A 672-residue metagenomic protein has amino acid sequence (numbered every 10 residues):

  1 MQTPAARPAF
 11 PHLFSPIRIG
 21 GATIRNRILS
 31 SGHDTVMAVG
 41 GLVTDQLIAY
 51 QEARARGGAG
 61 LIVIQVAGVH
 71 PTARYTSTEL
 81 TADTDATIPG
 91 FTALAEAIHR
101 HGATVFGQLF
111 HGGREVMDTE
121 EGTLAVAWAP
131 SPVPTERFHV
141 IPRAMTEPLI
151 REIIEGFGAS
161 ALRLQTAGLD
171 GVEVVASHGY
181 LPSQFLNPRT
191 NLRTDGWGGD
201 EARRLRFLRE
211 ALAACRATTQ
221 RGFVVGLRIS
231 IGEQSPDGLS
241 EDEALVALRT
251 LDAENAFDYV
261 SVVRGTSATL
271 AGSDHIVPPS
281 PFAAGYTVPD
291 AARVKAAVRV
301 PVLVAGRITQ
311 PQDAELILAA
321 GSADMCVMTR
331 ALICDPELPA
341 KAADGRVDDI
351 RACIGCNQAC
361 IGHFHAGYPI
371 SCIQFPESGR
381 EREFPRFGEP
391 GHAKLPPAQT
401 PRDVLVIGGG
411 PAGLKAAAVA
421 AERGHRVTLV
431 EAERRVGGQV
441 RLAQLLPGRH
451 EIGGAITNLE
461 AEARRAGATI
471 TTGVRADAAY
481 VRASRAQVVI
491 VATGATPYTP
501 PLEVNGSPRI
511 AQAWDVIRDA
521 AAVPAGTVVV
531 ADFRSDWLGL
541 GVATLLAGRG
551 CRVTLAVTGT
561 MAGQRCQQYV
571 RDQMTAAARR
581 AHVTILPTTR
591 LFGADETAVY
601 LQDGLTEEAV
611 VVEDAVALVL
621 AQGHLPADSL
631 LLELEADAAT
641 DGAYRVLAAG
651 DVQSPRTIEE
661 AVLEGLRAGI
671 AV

Functional and structural regions predicted by a protein language model:
M1-V406, P411, V419-E422, V427 (+1 more regions): Flavin-dependent oxidoreductase catalytic cores
G60, D170, D258, D324 (+3 more regions): Conserved acidic residues
D274-S280, D324-M325, V440-G448, G559 (+1 more regions): Short beta-alpha connecting loops at secondary-structure transitions that line or flank enzyme active sites
E383-Q399, D403, E422, R426 (+3 more regions): Flanking helices and flexible, charged tails adjoining ferredoxin-like Fe-S electron-transfer domains in multi-subunit
P396-V430, V436, T471-R482, A492-G506 (+3 more regions): Rossmann-like dinucleotide/flavin-binding elements
L429-A466, D536-L538, A543-T589, Q653: Rossmann-like dinucleotide-binding cores of NAD(P)H-dependent redox enzymes
T472-S484, P587-A598: A conserved short coil-to-beta-strand element within the FAD-binding core of flavoproteins
